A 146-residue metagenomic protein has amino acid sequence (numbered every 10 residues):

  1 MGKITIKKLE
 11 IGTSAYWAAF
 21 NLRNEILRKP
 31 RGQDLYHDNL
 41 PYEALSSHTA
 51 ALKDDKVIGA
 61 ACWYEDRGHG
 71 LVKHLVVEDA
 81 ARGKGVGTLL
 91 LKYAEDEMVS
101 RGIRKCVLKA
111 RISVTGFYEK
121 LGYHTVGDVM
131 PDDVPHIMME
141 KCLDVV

Functional and structural regions predicted by a protein language model:
M1-D38, E43-H48, L52-K53: Short amphipathic alpha-helix that is part of the acyltransferase structural core
G2-K3, C142-V146: Generic C-terminal helix-cap and adjacent flexible tail
A50, K56-Y64, L71-V76: Conserved beta-strand in the GNAT
E65-K73, R82-G83, D132-H136: A conserved beta-turn-beta hairpin within the catalytic core of GNAT-like acetyltransferases that forms part
V77, G83-D96: Conserved acetyl-CoA-binding loop-helix of GNAT-fold acetyltransferases
L91, M98-R111: Conserved GNAT acetyl-CoA-binding A-motif
V107-K109, E119, H124-E140: Conserved catalytic-core motifs of GNAT/GCN5-like acyltransferases
